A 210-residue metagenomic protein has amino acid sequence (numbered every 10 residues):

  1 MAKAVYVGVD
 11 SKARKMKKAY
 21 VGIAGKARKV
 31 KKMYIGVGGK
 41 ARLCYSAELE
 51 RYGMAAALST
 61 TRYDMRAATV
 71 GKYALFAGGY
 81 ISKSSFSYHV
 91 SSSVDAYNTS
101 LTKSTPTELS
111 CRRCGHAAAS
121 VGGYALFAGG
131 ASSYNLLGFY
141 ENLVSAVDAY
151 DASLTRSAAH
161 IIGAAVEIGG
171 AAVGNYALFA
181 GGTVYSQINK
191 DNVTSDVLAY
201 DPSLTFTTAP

Functional and structural regions predicted by a protein language model:
A2-G8, K12-R14, V21, I35-P210: Kelch-like beta-propeller repeat domains
K26-R28: Eukaryotic N-terminal intrinsically disordered, low-complexity segments enriched in Ser/Pro and acidic residues
